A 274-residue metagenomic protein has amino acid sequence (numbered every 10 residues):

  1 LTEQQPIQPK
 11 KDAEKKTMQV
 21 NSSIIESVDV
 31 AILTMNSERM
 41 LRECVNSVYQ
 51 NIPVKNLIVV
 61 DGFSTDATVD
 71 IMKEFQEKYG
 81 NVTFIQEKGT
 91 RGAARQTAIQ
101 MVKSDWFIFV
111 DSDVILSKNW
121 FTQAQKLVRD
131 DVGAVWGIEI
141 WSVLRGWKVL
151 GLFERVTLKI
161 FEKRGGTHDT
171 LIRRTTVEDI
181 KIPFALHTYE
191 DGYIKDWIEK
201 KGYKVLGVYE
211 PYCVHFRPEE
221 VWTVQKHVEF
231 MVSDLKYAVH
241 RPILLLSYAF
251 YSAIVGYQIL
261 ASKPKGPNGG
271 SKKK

Functional and structural regions predicted by a protein language model:
N46-K55: Short, acidic, metal-binding catalytic loop of nucleotide-sugar glycosyltransferases
D61-D70, V114: A conserved acidic beta->alpha catalytic loop
Q86-V102: Glycine-rich, basic loop-to-helix element that forms the pyrophosphate-binding segment of sugar-nucleotide handling
F107: Short aromatic/hydrophobic "clamp" motif used to bind/position activated sugar donors
N119-K148: Conserved donor NDP-sugar-binding/catalytic core segment of glycosyltransferases
S142, R155-I172, H187: A recurrent flexible, glycine/aromatic-enriched loop bordering the glycosyltransferase active site that acts as
H187-D196: Acidic donor-binding loop at a coil-to-helix junction in glycosyltransferase catalytic cores that engages
E220-K274: Non-catalytic, C-terminal membrane-associated alpha-helical segments of glycosyltransferases
